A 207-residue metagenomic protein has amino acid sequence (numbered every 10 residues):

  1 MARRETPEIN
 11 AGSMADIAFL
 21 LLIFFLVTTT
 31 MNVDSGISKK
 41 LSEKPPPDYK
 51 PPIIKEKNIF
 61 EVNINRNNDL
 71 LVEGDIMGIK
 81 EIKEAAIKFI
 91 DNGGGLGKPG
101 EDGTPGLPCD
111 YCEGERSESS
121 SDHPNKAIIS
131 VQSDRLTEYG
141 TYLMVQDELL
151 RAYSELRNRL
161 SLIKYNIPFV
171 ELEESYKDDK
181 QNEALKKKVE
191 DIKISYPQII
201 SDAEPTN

Functional and structural regions predicted by a protein language model:
M1-L41: Short terminal targeting/anchoring segments
N32-N207: Long, low-hydrophobicity, acidic/polar, solvent-exposed interaction domains
